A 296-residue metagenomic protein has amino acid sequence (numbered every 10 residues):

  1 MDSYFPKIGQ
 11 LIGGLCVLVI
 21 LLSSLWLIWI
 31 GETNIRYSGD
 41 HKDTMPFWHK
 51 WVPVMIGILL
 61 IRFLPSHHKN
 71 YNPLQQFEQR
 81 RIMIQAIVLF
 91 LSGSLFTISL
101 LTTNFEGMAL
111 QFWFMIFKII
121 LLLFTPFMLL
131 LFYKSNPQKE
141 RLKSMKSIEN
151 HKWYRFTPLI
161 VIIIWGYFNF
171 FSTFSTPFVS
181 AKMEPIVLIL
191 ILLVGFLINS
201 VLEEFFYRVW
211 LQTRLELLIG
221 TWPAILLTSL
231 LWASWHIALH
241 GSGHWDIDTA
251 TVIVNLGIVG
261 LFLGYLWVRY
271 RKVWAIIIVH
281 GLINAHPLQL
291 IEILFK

Functional and structural regions predicted by a protein language model:
M1-P137, E292-K296: N-terminal, membrane-interfacial amphipathic/helix-forming hydrophobic leader that caps and precedes the first
D2-Y4, Q10, L18-W26, Y154-K296: Transmembrane helix-loop-helix hairpins at the membrane interface of multi-pass integral membrane proteins
K7, P46, N72-Q75, E106-A109 (+6 more regions): Serine/threonine-rich low-complexity intrinsically disordered regions
I35-K42, S94-N199, S242: Juxtamembrane helix-loop-helix connectors linking adjacent transmembrane helices in multi-pass membrane enzymes
